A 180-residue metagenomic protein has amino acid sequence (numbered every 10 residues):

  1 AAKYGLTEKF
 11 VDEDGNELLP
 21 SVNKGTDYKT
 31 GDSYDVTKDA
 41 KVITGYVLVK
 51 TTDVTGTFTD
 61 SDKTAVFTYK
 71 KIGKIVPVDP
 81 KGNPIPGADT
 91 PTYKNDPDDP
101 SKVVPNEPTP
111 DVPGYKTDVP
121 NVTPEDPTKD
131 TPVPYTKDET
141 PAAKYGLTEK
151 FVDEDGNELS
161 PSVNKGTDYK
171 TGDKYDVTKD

Functional and structural regions predicted by a protein language model:
A1-D180: Extracellular modular ligand-binding repeats in secreted and cell-surface proteins
